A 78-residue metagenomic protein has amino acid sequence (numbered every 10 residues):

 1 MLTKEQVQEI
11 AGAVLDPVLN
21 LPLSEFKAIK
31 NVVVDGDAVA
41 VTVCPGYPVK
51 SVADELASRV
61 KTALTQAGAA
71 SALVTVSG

Functional and structural regions predicted by a protein language model:
M1-N20: N-terminal accessory targeting/assembly segments
K4-I10, A28, D35-V74: Short, non-transmembrane amphipathic alpha-helical segments
L23-F26: Short coil-to-beta-strand transition motifs
V76-G78: Short proline/glycine- and acidic-rich turn/helix-capping motifs at secondary-structure junctions
